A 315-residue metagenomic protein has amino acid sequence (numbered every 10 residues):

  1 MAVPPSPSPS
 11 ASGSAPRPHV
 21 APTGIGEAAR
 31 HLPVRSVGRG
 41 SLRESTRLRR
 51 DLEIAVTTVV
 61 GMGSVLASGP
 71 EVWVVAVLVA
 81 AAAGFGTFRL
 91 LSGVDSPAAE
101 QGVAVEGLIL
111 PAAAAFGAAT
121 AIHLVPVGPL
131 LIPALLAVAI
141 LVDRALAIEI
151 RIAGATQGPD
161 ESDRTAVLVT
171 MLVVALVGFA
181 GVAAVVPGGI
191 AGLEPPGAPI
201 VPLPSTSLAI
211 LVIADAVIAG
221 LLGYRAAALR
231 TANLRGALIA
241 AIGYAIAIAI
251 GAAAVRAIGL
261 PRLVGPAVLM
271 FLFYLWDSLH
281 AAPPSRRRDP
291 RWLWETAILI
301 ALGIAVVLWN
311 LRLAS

Functional and structural regions predicted by a protein language model:
M1-T156, P290, L311-L313: N-terminal topogenic module of multi-pass integral membrane proteins
V56-G63, P111-A119, V174-A180, G220 (+2 more regions): Hydrophobic, membrane-inserted alpha-helices
P70, F273, D289-R291, V306: Intrinsically disordered regions, especially transient/low-confidence alpha-helical propensity segments and coil-helix
G86-R89, L221-G223, S278, V307-L308: Alpha-helical transmembrane segments
S92-V105, A228-A237, G259-P261, P284-D289: Membrane-helix interface "capping/anchor" motifs
L130-G265, L269-L275, A281: Generic multipass alpha-helical transmembrane bundles of integral membrane proteins
L279-A301: Interfacial loop-to-transmembrane junctions
W294-S315: Membrane-proximal bilayer-interacting regions
